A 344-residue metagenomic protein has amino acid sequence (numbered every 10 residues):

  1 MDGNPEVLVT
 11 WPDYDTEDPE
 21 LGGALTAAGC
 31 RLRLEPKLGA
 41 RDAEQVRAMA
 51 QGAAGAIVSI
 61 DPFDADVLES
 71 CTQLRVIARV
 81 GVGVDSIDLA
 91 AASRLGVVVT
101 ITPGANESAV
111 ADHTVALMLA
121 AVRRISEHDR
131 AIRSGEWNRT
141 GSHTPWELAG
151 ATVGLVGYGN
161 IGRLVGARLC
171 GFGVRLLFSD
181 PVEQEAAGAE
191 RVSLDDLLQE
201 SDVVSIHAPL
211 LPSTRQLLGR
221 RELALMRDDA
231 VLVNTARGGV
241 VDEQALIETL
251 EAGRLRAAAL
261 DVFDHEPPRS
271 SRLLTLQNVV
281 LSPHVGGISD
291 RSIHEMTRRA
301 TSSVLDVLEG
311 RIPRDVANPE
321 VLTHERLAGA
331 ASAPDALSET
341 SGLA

Functional and structural regions predicted by a protein language model:
M1-A53, G173, H324-A344: N-terminal glycine-/charge-rich "phosphate-binding" loop or analogous flexible N-terminal tail
N4, L74, A149-T152, R220 (+1 more regions): Phosphate-coordination loops involved in phosphoryl transfer and adenosine-cofactor binding
W11, V58-I60, G81, I206-A208 (+2 more regions): Glycine-rich, N-terminal phosphate-binding loop of Rossmann-like dinucleotide-binding domains
G52-D129: Phosphate/diphosphate ligand-binding glycine-rich loop within oxidoreductases
A65-V67, R175-L177, P181-R272: Rossmann-like adenosine-cofactor binding region
L95, P103-T152, L164-A167, P313-P319: Phosphate-binding beta-alpha-beta segment of Rossmann-like dinucleotide-binding domains, i.e., the NAD(P)
L95, V99, D229-A344: Rossmann-like dinucleotide-binding domain for NAD(H)/NADP(H)
Y158-G159: Glycine-rich Rossmann-fold phosphate-binding loop(s) that bind the pyrophosphate of adenine dinucleotide cofactors
